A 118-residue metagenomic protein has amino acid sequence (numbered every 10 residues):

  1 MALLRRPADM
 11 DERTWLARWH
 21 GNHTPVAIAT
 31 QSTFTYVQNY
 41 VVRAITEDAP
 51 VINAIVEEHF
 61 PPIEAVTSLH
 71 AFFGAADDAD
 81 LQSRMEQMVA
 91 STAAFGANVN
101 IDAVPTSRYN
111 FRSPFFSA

Functional and structural regions predicted by a protein language model:
M1-A118: Macromolecular interaction modules
